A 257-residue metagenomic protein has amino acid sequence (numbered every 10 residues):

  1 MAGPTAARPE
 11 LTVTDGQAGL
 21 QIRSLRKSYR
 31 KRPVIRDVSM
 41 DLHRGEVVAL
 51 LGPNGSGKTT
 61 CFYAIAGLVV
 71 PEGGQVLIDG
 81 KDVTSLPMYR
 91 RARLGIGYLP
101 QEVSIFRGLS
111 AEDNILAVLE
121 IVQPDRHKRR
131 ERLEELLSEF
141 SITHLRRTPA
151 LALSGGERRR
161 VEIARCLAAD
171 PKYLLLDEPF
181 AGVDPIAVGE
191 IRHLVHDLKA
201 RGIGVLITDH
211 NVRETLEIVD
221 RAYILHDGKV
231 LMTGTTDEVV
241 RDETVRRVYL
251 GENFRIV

Functional and structural regions predicted by a protein language model:
L51-P53: The feature captures the beta-strand-to-loop junction immediately N-terminal to the Walker
A66: Helix-to-loop junction immediately C-terminal to a conserved catalytic motif
D82-E102, R126-R130, R146, A200 (+1 more regions): ABC ATPase NBD coupling module
L116, H127-L145, R192-H196: Conserved ABC ATPase "signature" region
P149-L153, E157: Conserved ABC ATPase signature
D170: Conserved catalytic motifs of ABC-family nucleotide-binding domains
L174-E178: Catalytic Walker B motif of ABC-type/P-loop ATPase nucleotide-binding domains
